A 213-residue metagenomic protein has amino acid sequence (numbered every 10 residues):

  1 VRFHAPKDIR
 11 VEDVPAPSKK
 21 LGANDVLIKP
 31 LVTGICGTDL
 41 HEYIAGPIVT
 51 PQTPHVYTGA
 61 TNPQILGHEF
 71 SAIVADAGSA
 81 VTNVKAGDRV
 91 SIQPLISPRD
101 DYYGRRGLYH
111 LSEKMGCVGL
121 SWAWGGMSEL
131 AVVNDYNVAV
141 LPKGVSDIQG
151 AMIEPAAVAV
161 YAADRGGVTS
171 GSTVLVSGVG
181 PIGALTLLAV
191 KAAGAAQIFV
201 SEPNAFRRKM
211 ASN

Functional and structural regions predicted by a protein language model:
A5-K7, G22: Residue-level recognition of beta-strand termini and adjacent short loop/turns
D8-P17: Short glycine/threonine/proline-enriched tight-turn/helix- or strand-capping micro-motif at secondary-structure
P17-T33, I48-D100, P142-G144: Glycine-rich beta-strand-centered segment in the early N-terminal region that forms part of a ligand/cofactor-binding
C36-G37, V49-G59, N83-V84, P94-A139 (+1 more regions): Cysteine-cluster motifs in flexible loop/terminal segments that predominantly coordinate metals
D39, A72-V74, G87, D101 (+5 more regions): Buried hydrophobic positions in well-ordered alpha/beta secondary-structure cores of metabolic enzymes
H41-V49: Short Gly/aromatic-enriched secondary-structure transition segments
I65, V132, M152: Short aromatic/basic micro-patch
Y136, V145-N213: Mid-domain Rossmann-like dinucleotide-binding core that forms the NAD(H)/NADP(H) cofactor-binding site
